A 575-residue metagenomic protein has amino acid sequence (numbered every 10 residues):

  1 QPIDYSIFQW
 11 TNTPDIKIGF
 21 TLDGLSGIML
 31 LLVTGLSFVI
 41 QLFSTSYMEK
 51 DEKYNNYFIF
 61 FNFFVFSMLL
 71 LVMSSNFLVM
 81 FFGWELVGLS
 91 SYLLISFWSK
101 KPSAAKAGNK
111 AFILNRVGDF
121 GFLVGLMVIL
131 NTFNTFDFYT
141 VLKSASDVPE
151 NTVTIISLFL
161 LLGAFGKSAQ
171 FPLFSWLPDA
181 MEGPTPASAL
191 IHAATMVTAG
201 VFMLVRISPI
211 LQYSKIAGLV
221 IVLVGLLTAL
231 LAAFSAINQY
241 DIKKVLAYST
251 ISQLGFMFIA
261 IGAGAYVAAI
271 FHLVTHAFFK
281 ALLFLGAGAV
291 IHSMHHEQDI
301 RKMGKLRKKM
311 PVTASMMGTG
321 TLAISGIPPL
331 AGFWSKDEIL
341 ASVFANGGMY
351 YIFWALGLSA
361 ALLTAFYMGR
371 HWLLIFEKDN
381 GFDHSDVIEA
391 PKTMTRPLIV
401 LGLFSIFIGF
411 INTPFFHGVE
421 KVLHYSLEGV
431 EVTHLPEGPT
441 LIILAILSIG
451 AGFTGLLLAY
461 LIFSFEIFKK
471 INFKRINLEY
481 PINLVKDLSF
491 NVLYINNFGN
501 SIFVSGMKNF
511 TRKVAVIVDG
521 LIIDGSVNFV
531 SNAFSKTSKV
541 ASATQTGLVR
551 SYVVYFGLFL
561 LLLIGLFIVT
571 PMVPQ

Functional and structural regions predicted by a protein language model:
Q1, G118-M127, M317-S325, P397-F416 (+3 more regions): Hydrophobic alpha-helical membrane-insertion segments
P2-D15, Y139-A145, S335-S342, F415-T440 (+1 more regions): Membrane-interfacial helical/loop segments at transmembrane boundaries in membrane proteins
P2-L30, F77-M80, V87-L89, L93 (+2 more regions): Membrane-interface helix-loop-helix modules in multi-pass inner-membrane proteins
F8-I28, A145-S157, A341-F353, L435-I442: Short aromatic-rich membrane-water interface segments that cap or initiate transmembrane helices in multi-pass membrane
D15-I18, D299-G304, G381-V387, T433-P436 (+1 more regions): Cytosolic juxtamembrane amphipathic/interface segments immediately preceding and feeding into a transmembrane helix
T34, V39-G83, L89-T393, F404 (+1 more regions): Hydrophobic transmembrane alpha-helices and their helix-loop junctions in integral membrane proteins
K280, L362-G369, G452-K474: Hydrophobic alpha-helical membrane-embedded segments
F416-L447, S464-Q575: Aromatic-capped, Gly/Pro-kinked transmembrane alpha-helices
